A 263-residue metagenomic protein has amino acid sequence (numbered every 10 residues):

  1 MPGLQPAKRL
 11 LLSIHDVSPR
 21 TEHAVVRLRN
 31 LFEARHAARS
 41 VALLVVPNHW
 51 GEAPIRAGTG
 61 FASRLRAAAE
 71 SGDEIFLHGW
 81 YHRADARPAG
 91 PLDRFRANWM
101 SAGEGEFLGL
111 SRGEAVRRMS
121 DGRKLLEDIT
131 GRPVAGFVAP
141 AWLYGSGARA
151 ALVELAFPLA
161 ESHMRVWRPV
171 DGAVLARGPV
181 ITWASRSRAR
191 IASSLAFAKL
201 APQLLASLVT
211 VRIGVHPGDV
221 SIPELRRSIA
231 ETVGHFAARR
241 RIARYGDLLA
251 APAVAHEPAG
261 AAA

Functional and structural regions predicted by a protein language model:
M1-F76: Active-site beta->alpha N-cap acidic-glycine motif
L4, H36, S40-A42, L159-A160 (+2 more regions): C-terminal domain-boundary segment and adjacent tail
V17, V46-W50, W80-H82, M164-R165 (+3 more regions): Active-site beta-loop-alpha junctions enriched in small/polar residues
V25-L28, A57-L65, E161-G172, R188-P202: Alpha-helical scaffolding within the catalytic cores of extracellular/periplasmic polymer-degrading hydrolases
V25-R29, A62-R66, M119-R123, R149 (+1 more regions): Generic structural signal for well-ordered alpha-helices, preferentially at hydrophobic/aromatic core positions
L44-G145, R212-P217: Metal-dependent polysaccharide deacetylase catalytic core of the NodB/CE4 family, i.e., the active-site-bearing domain
E106-T182, S221-R226: Catalytic domains of cell-wall/extracellular-matrix polysaccharide-remodeling enzymes, centered on de-N-acetylation
V174-E224: A conserved mid-domain beta-alpha-beta active-site/ligand-binding segment of alpha/beta enzyme cores
